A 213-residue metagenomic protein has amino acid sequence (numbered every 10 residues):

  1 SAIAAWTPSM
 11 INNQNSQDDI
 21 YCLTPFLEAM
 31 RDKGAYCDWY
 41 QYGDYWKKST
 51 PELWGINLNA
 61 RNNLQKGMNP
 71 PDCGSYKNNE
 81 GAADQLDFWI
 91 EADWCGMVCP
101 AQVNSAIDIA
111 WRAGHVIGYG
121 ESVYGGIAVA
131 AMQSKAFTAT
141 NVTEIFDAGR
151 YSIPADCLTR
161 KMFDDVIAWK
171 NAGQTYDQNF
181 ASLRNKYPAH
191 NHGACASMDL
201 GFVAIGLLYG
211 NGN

Functional and structural regions predicted by a protein language model:
S1-N12: Generic N-terminal targeting/processing segments that precede catalytic cores or assembly contacts
M10-D18, C22-G126, T138-A139, T143-I145: Active-site cavity-forming subdomains of large catalytic enzyme subunits
L64-A83, W94-Q102, W111-V116, A130-N213: Accessory "access/gating" subregions that flank catalytic or transport cores
